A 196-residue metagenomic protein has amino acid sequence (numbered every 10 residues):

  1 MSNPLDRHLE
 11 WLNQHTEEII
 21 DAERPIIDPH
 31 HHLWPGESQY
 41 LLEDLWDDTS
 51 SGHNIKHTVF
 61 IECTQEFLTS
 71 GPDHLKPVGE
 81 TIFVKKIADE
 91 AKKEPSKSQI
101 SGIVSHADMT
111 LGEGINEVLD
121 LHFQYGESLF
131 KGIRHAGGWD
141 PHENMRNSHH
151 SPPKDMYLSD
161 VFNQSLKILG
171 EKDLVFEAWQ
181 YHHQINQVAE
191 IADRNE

Functional and structural regions predicted by a protein language model:
M1-E196: Helix-coil boundary/capping segments in enzymes
